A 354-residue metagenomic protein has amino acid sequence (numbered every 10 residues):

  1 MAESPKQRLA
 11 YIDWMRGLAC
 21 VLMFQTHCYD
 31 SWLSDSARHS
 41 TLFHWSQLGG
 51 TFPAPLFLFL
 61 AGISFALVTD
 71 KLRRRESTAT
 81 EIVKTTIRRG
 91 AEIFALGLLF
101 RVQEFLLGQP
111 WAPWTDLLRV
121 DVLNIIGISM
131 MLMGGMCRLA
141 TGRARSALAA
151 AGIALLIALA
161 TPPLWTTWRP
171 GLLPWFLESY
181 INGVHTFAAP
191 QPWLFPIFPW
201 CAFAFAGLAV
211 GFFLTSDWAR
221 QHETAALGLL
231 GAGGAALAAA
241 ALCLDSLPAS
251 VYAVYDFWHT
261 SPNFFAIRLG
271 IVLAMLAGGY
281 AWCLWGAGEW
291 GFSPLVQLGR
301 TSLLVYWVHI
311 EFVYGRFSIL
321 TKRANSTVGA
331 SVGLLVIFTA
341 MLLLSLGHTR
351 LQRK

Functional and structural regions predicted by a protein language model:
M1-K354: Alpha-helical transmembrane segments and their immediate juxtamembrane cytosolic regions
